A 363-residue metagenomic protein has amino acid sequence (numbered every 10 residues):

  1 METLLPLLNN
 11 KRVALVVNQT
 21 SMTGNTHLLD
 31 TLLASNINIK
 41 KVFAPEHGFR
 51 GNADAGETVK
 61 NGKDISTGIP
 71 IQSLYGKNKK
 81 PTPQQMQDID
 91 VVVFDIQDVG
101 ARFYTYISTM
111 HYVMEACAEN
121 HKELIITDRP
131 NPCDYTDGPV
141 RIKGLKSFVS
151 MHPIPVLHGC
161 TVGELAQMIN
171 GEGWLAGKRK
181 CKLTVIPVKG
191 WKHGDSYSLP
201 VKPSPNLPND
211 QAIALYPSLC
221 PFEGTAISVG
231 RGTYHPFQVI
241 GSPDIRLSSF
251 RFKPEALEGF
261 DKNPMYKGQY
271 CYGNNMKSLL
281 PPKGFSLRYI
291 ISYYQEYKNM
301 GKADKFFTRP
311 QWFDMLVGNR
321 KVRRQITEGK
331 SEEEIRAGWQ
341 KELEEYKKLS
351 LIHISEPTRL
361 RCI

Functional and structural regions predicted by a protein language model:
K40-H47: Short internal beta-strands
G51-G56, I125-K146: Glycine-rich, charge-decorated loop segments at or immediately adjacent to ligand/cofactor-binding or catalytic sites
K60-D88: Glycine-rich oxoanion-binding loops at beta->alpha junctions
D98-M110: Glycine/threonine-rich flexible loop motifs
K146-Y216: Conserved anion/nucleotide-ligand pocket segment
K189-K267: Glycine-rich, aromatic-lined ligand/substrate-binding cores of catalytic and carbohydrate-binding domains
P236, G241-Q340, E344: Conserved functional hotspot residues or short segments at active or partner-binding sites across diverse domains
I352-E356, L360-I363: Single conserved hydrophobic/aromatic residue that forms the stacking wall/gate of nucleotide- or nucleobase-binding
